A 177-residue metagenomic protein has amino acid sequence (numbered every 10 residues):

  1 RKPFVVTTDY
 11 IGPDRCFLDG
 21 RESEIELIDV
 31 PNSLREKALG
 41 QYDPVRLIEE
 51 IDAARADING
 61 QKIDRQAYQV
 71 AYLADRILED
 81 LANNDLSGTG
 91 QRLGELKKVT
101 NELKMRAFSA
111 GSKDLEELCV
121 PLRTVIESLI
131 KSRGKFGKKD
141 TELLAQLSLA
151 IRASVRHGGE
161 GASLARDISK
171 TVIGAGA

Functional and structural regions predicted by a protein language model:
K2-Q66: CheY-like receiver
Q61-A177: Flexible loop/N-cap segments at domain edges
